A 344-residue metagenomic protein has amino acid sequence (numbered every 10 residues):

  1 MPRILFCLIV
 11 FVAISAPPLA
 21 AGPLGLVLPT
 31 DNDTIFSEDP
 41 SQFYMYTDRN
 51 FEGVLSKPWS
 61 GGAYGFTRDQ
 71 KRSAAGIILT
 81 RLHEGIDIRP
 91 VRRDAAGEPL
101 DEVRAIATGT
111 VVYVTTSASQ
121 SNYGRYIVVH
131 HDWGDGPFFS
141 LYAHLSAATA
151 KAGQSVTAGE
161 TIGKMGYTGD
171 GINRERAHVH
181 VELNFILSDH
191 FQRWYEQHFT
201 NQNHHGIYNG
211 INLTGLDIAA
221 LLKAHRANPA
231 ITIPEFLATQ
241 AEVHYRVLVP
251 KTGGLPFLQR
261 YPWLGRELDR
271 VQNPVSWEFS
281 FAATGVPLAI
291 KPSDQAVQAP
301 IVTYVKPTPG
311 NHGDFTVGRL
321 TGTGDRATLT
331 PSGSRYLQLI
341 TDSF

Functional and structural regions predicted by a protein language model:
M1-I4: Positively charged n-region of N-terminal signal peptides that target proteins for export
F6-S15: Bacterial N-terminal signal peptides
A16-A20: Sec/Tat signal peptide C-region and signal peptidase I cleavage site
A21-R125, Y167, H204-F344: Surface-exposed, glycine-biased beta-strand/turn segments
G97, F138, K151, H190-Q192: Intrinsically disordered, low-complexity acidic/polar segments
E98-L100, R104-A147, R174-R176, H180: Zn2+-dependent peptidoglycan hydrolase active-site motif and core
I106, A150-K151, V156: Surface-exposed strand-loop junctions at beta-sheet edges and helix termini that form docking/interaction patches
S121, R125-H130, Q154-P229: Conserved, short, structured surface segments that act as functional micro-motifs
